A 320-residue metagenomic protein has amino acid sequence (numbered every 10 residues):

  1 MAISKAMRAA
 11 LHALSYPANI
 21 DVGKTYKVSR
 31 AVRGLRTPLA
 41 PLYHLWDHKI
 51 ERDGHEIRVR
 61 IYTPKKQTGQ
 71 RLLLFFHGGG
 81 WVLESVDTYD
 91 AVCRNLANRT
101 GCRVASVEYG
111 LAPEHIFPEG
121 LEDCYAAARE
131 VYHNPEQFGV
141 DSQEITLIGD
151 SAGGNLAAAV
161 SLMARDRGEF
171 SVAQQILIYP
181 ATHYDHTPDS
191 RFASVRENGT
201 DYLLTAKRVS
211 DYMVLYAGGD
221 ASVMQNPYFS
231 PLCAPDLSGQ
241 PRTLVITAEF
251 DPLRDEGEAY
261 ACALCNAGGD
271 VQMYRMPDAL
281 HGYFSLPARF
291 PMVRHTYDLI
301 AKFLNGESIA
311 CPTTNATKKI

Functional and structural regions predicted by a protein language model:
M1-L39: Alpha-helical membrane-targeting segments
A6, Y16, L35, L39 (+2 more regions): Alpha/beta-hydrolase superfamily serine-hydrolase fold, recognizing
